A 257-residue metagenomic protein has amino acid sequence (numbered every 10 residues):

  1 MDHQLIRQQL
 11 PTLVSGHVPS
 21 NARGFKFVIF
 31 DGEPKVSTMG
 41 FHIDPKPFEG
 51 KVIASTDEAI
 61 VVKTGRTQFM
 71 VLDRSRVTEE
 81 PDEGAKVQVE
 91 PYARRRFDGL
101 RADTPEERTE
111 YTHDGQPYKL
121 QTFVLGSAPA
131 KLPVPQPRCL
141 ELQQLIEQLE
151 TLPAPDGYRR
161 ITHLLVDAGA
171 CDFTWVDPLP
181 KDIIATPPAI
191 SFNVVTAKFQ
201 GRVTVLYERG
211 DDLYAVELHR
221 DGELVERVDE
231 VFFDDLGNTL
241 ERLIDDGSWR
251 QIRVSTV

Functional and structural regions predicted by a protein language model:
D2-V28, E79, E106-E107: Preference for solvent-exposed, low-hydrophobicity sequence contexts
Q8, K26-D57: Structural detector for short beta-strands of small beta-barrel domains
G16-G40, K131-A197: Negatively charged, low-complexity tracts enriched in Asp/Glu with abundant Ser/Thr
E58-I60, R96-F97, I190, D212-Y214: Hydrophobic residues embedded in beta-strands of well-ordered beta-sheets
G65-E80: Beta-strand/loop nucleic-acid-binding surfaces
P81-T104: Flexible glycine-rich surface loops and low-complexity tracts that mediate binding to linear polymers
P105-P133: Short peripheral tails and domain-boundary helices/loops at the edges of structured domains
L165-T174, P178-V257: Alpha-helical oligomerization segments
